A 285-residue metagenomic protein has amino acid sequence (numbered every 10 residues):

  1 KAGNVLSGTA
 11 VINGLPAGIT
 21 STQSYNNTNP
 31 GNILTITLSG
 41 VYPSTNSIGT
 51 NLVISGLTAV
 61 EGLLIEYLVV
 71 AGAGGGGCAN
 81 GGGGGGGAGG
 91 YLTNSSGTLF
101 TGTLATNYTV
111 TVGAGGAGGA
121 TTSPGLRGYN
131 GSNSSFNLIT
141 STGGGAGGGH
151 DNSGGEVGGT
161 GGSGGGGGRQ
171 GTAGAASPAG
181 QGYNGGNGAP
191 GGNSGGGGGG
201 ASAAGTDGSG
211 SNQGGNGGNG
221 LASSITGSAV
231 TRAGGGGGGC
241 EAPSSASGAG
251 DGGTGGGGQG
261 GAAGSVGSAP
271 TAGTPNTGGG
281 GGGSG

Functional and structural regions predicted by a protein language model:
K1-G62: Long beta-sheet-rich domains in secretory-pathway and surface-associated proteins
L64-G285: Low-complexity, glycine/proline-biased repetitive segments and flexible coils/loops
